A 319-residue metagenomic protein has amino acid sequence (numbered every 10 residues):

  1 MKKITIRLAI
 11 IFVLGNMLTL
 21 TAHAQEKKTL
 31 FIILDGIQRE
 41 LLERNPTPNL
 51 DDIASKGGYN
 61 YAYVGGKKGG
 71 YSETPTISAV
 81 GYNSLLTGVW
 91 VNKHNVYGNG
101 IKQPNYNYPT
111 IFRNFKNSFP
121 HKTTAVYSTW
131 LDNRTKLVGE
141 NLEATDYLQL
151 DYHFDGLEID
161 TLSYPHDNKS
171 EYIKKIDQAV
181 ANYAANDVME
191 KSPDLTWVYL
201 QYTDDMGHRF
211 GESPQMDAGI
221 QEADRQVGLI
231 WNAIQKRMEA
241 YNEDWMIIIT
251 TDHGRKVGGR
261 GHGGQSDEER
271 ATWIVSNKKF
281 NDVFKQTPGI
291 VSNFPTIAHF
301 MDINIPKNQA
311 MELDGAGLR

Functional and structural regions predicted by a protein language model:
M1-K27: Bacterial Sec-dependent N-terminal signal peptides
T29-I33, E40, N60-V64, S84-L86 (+5 more regions): Structural recognition of the beta-strand scaffold that forms the well-ordered cores of secreted hydrolase catalytic
F31, N49, E222-G263, I297: Metal-dependent active-site segment of extracytoplasmic phospho-/sulfohydrolases and closely related
E40-I77, A125: Short, structured active-site-proximal loop/turn typified by the sulfatase FGly-forming signature C/S-X-P-X-R
G81-Y82, L86-N92, G263-N304: Substrate-binding rim/cap in mid-to-C-terminal beta-strand-loop elements of soluble/periplasmic
N92, V96-Y97, Q103-N168: Catalytic-site neighborhoods of secreted/periplasmic enzymes that process anionic sulfate/phosphate groups
I101-Y108, D217-Q221, N281-M301, I305-A316: A short beta-strand-to-alpha-helix junction
G139-L142, G156, N182-L229: Active-site His/acidic residue clusters
